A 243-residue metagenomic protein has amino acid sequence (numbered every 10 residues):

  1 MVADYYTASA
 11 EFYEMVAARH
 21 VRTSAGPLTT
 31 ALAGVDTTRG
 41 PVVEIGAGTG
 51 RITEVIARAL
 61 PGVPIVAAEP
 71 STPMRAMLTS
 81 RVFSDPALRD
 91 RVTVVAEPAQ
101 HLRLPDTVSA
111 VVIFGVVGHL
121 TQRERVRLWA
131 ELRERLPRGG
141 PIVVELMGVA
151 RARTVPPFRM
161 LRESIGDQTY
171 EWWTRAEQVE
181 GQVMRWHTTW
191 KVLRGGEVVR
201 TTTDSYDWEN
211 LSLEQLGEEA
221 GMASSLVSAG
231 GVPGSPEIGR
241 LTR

Functional and structural regions predicted by a protein language model:
M1-G40: Conserved class I S-adenosyl-L-methionine
R39-G48: Conserved class I S-adenosyl-L-methionine
G50-H101: Class I SAM-dependent methyltransferase SAM/SAH-binding core
R103-V111: A short acidic, Gly/Pro-enriched loop at the edge of an enzyme's catalytic core that lines a small-molecule cofactor
V126-R138: A short glycine-rich, Lys/Arg-flanked "PGG" loop and its adjoining helix->strand segment in the class I
G139-L146: Conserved beta-strand signature within the Rossmann-like core of class I S-adenosyl-L-methionine
V149-L211: SAM-dependent methyltransferase
D207-R243: C-terminal lobe and adjacent flexible extensions of AdoMet/dcAdoMet transferase-like proteins
